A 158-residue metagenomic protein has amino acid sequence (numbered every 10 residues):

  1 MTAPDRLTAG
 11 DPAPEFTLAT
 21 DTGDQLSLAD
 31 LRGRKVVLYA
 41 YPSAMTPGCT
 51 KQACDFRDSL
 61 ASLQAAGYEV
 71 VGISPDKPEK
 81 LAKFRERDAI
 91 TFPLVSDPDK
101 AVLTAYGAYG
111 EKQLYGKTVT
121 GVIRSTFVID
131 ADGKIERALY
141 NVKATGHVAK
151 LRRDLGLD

Functional and structural regions predicted by a protein language model:
M1-D158: Chalcogenol-based redox active-site neighborhoods
